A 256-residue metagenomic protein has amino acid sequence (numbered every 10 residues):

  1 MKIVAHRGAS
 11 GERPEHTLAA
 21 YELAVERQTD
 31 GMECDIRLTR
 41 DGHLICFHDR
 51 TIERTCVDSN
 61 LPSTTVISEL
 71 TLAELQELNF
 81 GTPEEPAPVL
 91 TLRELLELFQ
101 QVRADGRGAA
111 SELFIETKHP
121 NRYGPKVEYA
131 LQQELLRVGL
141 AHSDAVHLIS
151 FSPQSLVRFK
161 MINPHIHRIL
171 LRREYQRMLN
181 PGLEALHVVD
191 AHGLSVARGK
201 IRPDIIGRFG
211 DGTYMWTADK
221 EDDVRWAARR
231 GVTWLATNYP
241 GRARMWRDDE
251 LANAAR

Functional and structural regions predicted by a protein language model:
M1-R256: Phosphate-group recognition and catalysis centered on beta-loop-alpha active-site segments
